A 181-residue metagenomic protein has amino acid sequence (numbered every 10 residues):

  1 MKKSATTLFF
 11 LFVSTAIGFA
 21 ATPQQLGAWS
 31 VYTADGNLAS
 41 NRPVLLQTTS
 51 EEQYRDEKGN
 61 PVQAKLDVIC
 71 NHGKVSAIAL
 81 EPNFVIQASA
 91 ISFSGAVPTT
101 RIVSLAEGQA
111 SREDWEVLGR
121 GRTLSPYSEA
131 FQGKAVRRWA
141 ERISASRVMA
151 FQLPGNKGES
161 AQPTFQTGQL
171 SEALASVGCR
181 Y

Functional and structural regions predicted by a protein language model:
M1-S4: Positively charged n-region of N-terminal signal peptides that target proteins for export
T7-A16: Bacterial N-terminal signal peptides
A20-Y181: A generic "folded-domain core" signal
